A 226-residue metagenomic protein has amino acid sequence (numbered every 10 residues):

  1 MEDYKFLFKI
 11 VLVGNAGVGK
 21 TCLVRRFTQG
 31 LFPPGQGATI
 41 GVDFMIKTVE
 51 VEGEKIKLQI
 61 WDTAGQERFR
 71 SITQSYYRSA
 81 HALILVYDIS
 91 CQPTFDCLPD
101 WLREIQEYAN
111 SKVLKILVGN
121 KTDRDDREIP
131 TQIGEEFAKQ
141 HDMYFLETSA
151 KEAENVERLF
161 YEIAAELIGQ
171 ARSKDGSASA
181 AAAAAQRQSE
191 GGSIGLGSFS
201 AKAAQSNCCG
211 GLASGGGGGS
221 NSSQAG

Functional and structural regions predicted by a protein language model:
M1-G17, T21, K55, S111-L117 (+1 more regions): Conserved P-loop small GTPase signature centered on TRAFAC-class small GTPases
Q29-K55: Switch I (effector-binding) loop of TRAFAC-class P-loop GTPase G-domains
M45, R70-S75: Conserved alpha-helical scaffold flanking the Walker A/P-loop in AAA+ ATPase domains
I56-F69: Switch II (G3) loop of P-loop NTPases
I60, I84-D88, L117-N120, T148: Conserved beta-strand segments of the P-loop GTPase G domain that flank and frequently precede/overlap
R78-S79, Q140: Alpha-helix C-terminal capping/helix-to-coil transition sites in glycosyltransferase folds
S79-P99, A109-V113, T122-E128: Conserved Switch II/interswitch segment of TRAFAC-class P-loop GTPases
